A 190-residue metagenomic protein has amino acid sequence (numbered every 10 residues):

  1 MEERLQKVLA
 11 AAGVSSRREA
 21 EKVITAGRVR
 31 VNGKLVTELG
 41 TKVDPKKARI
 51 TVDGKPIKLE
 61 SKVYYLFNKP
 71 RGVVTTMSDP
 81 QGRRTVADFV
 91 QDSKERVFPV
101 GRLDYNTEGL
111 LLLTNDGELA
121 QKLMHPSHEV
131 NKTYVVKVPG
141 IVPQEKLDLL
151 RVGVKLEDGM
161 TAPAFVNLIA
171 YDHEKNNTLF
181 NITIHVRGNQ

Functional and structural regions predicted by a protein language model:
M1-Q190: Basic, flexible Lys/Arg- and Gly-enriched helix-loop patches that mediate nucleic-acid binding at interfaces with rRNA
